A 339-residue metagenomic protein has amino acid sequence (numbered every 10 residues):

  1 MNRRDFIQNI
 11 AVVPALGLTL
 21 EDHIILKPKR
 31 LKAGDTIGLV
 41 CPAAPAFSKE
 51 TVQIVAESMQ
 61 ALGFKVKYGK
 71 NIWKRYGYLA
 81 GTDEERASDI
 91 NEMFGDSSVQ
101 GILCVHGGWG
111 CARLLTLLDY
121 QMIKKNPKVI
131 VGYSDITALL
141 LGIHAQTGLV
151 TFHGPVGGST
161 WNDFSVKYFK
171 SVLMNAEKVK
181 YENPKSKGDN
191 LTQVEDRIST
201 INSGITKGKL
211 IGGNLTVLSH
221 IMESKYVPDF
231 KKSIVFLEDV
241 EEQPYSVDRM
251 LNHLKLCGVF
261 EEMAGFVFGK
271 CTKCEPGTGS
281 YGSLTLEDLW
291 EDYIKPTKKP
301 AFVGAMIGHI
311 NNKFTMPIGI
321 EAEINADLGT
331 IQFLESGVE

Functional and structural regions predicted by a protein language model:
R3-I24: N-terminal export signals
L18-A46, E50-T51: C-terminal segment of N-terminal export signals and the immediately downstream linker at the start of the mature
N71-P127: N-terminal small/polar loop signature for handling phosphorylated ligands or for N-terminal nucleophile
Y120-G142, V150-G157: Short, acidic/small-residue loops that bind anionic groups at enzyme active sites
T137-Q146, N311-M316: Glycine-rich, charge-decorated loop segments at or immediately adjacent to ligand/cofactor-binding or catalytic sites
F152, V156-N214: Conserved anion/nucleotide-ligand pocket segment
L210-V247: Oxyanion-binding "anion nests"
S246-E339: C-terminal active-site/capping subdomain that shapes the small-molecule cofactor and substrate pocket of enzyme
